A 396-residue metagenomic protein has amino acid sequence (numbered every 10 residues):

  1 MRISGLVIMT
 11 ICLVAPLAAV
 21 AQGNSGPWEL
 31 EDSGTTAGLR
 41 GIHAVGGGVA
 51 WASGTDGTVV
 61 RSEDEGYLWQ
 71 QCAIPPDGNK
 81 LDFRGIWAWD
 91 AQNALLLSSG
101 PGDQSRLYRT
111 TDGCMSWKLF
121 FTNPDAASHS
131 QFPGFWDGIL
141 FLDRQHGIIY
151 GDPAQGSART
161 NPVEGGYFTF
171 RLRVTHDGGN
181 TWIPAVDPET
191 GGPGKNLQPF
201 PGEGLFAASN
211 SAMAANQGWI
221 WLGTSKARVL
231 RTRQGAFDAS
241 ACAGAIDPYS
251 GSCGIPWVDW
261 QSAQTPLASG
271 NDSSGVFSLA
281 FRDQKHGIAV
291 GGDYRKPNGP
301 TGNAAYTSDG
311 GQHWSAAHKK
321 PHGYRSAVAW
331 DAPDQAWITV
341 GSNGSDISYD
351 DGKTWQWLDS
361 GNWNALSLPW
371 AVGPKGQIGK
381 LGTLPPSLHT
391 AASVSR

Functional and structural regions predicted by a protein language model:
M1-V7: Bacterial N-terminal signal peptides that target proteins for export
V7-P16: Bacterial N-terminal signal peptides
Q22-R396: Residue-level hotspots at or immediately adjacent to binding/recognition sites across diverse folds
